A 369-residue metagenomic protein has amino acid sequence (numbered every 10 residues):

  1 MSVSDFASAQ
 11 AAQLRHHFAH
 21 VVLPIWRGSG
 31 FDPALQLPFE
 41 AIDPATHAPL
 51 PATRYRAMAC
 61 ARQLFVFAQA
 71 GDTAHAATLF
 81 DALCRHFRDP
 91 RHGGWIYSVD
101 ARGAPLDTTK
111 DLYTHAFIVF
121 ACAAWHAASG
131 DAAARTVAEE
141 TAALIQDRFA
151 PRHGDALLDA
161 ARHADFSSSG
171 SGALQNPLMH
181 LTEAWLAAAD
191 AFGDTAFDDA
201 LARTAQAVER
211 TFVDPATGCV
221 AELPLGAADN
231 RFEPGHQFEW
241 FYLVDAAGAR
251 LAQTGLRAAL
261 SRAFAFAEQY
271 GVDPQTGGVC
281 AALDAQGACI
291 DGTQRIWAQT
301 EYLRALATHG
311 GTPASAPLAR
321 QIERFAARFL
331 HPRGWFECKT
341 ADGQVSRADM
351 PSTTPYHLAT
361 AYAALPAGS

Functional and structural regions predicted by a protein language model:
M1-S369: Glycan-recognition and catalytic cores of secretory/periplasmic carbohydrate-active enzymes
